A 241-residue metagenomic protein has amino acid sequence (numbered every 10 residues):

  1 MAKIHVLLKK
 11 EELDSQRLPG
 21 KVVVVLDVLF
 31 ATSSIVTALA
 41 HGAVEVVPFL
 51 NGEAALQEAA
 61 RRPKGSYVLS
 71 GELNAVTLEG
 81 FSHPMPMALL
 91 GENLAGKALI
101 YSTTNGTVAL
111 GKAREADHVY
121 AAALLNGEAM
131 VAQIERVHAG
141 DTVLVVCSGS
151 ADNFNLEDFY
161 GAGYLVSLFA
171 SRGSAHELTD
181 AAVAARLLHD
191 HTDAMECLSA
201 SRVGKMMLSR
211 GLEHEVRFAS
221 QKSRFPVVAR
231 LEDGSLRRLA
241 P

Functional and structural regions predicted by a protein language model:
I4-H5, K21-V24, V44-V47, G65-L69 (+5 more regions): Structural motif
E11-Q16, V23-T37: Short acidic, Gly/Ser-rich segments with clustered Asp/Glu that frequently serve as metal-coordination loops in enzyme
S34-H41, E58-A59: Short active-site loop/helix that positions an aromatic residue
V47-N93: Class I S-adenosyl-L-methionine
G80-H118, A132, L156-P241: Long, charged alpha-helical interface segments
T103-N105, A123, V145-G149: Short, structured patches in soluble enzyme cores that scaffold and shape functional sites
I134-T142: Glycine-rich phosphate/diphosphate-binding loops that line cofactor/substrate pockets in enzymes
S148-D158: Phosphate/ribose-phosphate-bearing ligand recognition and processing surfaces, centered on ADP-ribose/NAD(+/P+) systems
